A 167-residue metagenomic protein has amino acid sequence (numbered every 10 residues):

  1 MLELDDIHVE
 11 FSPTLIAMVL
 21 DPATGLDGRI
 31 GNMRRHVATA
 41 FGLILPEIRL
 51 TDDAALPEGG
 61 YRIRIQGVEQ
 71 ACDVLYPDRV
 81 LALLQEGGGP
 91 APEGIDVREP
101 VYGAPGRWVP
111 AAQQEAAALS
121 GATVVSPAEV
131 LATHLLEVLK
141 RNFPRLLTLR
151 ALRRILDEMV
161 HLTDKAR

Functional and structural regions predicted by a protein language model:
M1-R167: Membrane-embedded alpha-helical signal segments
